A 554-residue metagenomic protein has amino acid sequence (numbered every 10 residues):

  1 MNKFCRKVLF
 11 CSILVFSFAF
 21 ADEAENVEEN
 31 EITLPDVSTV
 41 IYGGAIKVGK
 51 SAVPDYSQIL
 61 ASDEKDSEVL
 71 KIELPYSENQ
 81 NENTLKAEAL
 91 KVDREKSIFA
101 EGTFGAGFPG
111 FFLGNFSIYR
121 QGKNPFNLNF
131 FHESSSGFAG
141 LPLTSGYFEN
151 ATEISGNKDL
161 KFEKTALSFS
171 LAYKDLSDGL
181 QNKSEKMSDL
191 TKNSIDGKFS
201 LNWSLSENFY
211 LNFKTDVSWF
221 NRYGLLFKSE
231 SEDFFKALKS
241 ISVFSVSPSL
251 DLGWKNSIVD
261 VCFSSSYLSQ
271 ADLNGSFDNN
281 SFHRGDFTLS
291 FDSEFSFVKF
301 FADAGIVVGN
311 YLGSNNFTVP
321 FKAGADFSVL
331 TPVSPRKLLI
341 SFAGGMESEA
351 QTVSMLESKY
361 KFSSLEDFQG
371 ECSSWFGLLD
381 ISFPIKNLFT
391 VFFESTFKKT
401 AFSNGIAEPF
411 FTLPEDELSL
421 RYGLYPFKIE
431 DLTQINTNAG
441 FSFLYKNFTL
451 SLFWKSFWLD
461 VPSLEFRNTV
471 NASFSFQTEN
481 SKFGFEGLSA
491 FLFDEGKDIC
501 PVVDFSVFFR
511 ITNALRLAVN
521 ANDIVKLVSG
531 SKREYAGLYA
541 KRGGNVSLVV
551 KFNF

Functional and structural regions predicted by a protein language model:
A24-E25, K322, R516, A540-F554: Outer-membrane beta-barrel "beta-signal"
N81-L85, V92-I154, F162-T165, D175-S177: Outer-membrane beta-barrel translocator/receptor signature
K96-I98, G110-F112, G146-T152, D189-G197 (+12 more regions): Residues that define the transmembrane beta-barrel architecture of outer-membrane proteins
G102-A106, L128-S134, F169-S177, F213-N221 (+8 more regions): Transmembrane beta-barrel strands of outer-membrane/channel proteins
K123-N127, F162-F169, E207-F213, W254-V261 (+8 more regions): Repeated loop/turn-to-beta-strand initiation elements of outer-membrane beta-barrel proteins
S135-F138, P142-E153, S170-Y210, D216-S245 (+2 more regions): Flexible loop and strand-edge segments within Gram-negative outer membrane beta-barrel domains
L250, F448-R510, V525-V528: C-terminal beta-barrel architecture of Gram-negative outer-membrane proteins
F368-G370, F376-D380, F392-Y445, T449 (+1 more regions): Outer membrane beta-barrel strand-and-loop segments of large Gram-negative receptors, especially TonB-dependent
